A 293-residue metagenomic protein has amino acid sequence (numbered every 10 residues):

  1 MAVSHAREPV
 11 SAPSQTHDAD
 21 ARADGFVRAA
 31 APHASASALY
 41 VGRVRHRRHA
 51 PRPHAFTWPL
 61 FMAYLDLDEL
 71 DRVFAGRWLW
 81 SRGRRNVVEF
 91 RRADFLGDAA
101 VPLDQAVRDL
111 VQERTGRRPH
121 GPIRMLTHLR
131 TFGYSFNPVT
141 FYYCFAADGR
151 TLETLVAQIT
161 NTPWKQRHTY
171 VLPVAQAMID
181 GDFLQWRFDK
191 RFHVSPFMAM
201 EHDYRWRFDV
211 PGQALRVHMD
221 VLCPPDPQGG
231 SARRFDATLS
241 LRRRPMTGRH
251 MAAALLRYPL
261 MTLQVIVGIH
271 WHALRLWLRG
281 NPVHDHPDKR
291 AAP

Functional and structural regions predicted by a protein language model:
A2-P293: Mature, function-bearing regions of proteins
